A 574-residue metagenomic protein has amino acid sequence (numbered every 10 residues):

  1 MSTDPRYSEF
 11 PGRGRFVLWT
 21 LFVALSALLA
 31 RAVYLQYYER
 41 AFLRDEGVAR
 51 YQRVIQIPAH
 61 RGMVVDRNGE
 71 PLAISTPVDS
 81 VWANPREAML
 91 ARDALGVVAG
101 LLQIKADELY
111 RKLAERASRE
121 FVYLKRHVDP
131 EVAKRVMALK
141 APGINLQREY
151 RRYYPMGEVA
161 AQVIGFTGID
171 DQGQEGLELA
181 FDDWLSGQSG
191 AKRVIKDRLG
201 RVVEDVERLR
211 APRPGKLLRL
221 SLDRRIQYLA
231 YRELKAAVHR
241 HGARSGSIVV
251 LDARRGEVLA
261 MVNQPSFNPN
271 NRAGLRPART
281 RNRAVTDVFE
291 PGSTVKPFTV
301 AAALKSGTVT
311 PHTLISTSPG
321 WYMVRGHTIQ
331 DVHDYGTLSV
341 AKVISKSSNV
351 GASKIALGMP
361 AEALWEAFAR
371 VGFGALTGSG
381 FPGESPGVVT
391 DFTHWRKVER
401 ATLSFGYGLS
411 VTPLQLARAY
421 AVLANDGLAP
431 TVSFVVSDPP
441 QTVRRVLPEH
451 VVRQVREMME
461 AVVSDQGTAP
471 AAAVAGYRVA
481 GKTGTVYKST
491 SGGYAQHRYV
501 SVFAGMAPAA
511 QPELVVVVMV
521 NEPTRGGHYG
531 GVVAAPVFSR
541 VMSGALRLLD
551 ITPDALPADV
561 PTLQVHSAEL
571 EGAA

Functional and structural regions predicted by a protein language model:
M1-R272, E362-G374, G383, S489-G492 (+1 more regions): Periplasmic/cell-envelope proteins involved in peptidoglycan metabolism and beta-lactam response
P11, A73, K196-L209, I248-S293 (+3 more regions): Beta-lactam-recognizing serine transpeptidase/beta-lactamase-like catalytic domain environment
